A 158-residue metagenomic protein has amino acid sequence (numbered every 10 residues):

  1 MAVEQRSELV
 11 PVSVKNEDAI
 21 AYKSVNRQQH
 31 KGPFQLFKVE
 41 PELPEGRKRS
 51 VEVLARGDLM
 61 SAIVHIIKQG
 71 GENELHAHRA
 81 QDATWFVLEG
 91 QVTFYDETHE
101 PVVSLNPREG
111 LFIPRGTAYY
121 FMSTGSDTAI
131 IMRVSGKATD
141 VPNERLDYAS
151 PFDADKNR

Functional and structural regions predicted by a protein language model:
M1-L59, E74-L75, D147-R158: A short, N-terminal "cap"/entry segment at the start of jelly-roll beta-barrel domains of the cupin/DSBH fold
S50-S61, Q69-T84, T98-H99, P107: A short beta-loop-beta micro-motif enriched in histidine and acidic residues
H65-K68, A77-F94, V134-K137: Short, conserved beta-strand element in jelly-roll/cupin
H99-R115: Short acidic-glycine-tyrosine-enriched beta hairpin
F112, S126-R145: A short hydrophobic beta-strand segment most commonly corresponding to one strand of the jelly-roll/cupin
M122-T124: Asparagine-centered strand-capping/turn motif at beta-strand->loop junctions
